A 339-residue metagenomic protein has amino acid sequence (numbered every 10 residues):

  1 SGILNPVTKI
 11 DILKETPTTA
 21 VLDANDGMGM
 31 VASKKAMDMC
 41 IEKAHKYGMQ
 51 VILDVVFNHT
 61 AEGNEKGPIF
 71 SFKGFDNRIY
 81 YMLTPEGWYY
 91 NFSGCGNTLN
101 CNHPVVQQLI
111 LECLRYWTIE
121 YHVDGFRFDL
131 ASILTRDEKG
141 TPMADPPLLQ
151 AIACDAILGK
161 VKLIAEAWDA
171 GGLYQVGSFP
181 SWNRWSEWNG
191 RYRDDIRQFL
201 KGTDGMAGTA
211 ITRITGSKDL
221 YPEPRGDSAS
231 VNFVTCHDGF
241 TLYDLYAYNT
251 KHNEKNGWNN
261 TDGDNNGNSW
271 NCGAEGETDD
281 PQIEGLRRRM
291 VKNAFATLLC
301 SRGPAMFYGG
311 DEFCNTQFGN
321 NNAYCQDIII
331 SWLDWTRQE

Functional and structural regions predicted by a protein language model:
S1-H122, L130-C154, L173: Substrate-binding/active-site clefts of carbohydrate-active enzymes
A20, T336-E339: Short, intrinsically disordered, charge-balanced linker/junction segments flanking boundaries in proteins
D23, G96-L99, S132-I133, C272-E284 (+1 more regions): Glycine- and acidic
A44, D54, W117, F128 (+4 more regions): Conserved, mostly hydrophobic/aromatic
S71-P85, W185-R197, I328-W335: Acidic, His- and aromatic-enriched active-site or binding-groove loops in soluble protein domains that engage sugars
H122, E138-K139, M143-G309, Y324-Q326: Conserved alpha/beta catalytic core and glycan-binding cleft of carbohydrate-active enzymes
Y308-F313, Q317: Short acidic/histidine-rich active-site segments
G319, A323-S331: Aromatic-rich peripheral "rim/lid" segments of glycoside hydrolase catalytic domains that contact and position glycan
